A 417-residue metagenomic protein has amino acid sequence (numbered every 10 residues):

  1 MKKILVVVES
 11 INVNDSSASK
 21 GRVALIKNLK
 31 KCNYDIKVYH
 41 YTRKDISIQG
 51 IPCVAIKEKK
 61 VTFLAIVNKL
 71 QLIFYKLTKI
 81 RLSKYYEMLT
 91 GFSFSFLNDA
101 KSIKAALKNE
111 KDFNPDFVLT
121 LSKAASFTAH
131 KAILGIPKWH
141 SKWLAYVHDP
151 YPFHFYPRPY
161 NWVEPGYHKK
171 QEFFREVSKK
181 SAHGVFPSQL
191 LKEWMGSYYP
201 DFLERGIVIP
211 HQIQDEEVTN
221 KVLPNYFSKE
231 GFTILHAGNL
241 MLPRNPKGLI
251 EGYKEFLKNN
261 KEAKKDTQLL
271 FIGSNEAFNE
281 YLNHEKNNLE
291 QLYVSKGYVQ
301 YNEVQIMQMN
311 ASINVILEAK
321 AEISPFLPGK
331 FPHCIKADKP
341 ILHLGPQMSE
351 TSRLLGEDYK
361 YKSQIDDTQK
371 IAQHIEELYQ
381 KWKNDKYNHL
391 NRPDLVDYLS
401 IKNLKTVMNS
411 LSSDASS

Functional and structural regions predicted by a protein language model:
M1-V61, S417: N-terminal subdomain of nucleotide-sugar transferases
K101, E164-G184: Membrane-proximal helix-turn-helix segments that form the acceptor-binding/catalytic region of lipid-linked
E176-G206: A short, active-site helix/loop in glycosyltransferases that binds the activated sugar's phosphate group
L190, H211-Q212: Carbohydrate-associated surface elements
N225-R244, I250-Y253: Conserved donor-binding/catalytic core segment of Leloir-type glycosyltransferases
R244, Q300-I306, N314-P332, L342-R353: Nucleotide-sugar-dependent
D266, G273, F278-Q305: Nucleotide-activated donor-binding/catalytic signature segment of Leloir-type glycosyltransferases, i.e., the conserved
I365-S413: A charged, aromatic-enriched C-terminal amphipathic alpha-helix characteristic of glycosyltransferases across folds
